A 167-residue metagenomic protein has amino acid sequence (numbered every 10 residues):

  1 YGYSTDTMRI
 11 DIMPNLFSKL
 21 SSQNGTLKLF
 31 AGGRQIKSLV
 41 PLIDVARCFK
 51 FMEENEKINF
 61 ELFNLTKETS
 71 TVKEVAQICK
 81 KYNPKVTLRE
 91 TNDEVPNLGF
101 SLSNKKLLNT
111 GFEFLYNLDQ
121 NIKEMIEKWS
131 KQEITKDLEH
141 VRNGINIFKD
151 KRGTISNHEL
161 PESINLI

Functional and structural regions predicted by a protein language model:
Y1-I12: Flexible, glycine-rich beta-alpha linker
I12-M13, E113: Short, conserved clusters of charged catalytic residues that mark active-site and nucleotide-handling motifs
M13-P14, V45: Amphipathic coiled-coil/heptad-repeat helices and related helical stalk/stem segments that mediate oligomerization
S21-T26, F30-I164: C-terminal substrate-binding subdomain of Rossmann-fold SDR/epimerase-dehydratase oxidoreductases
I167: Glycine- and acidic-residue-biased ligand/ion/polar-headgroup-sensing regions
